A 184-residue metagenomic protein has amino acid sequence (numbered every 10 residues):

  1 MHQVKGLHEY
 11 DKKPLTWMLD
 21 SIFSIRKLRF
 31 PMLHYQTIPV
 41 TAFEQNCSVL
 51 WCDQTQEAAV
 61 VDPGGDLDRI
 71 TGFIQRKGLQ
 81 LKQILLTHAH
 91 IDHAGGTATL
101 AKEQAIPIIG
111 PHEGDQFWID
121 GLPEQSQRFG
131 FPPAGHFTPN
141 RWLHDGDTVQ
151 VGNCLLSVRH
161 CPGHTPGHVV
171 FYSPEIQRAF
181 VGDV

Functional and structural regions predicted by a protein language model:
Q3, E9-D11: Short hydrophobic alpha-helical segments enriched in small aliphatic residues
G6, G65-V149: Active-site HxH/HxHxD metal-binding segment of metal-dependent hydrolases
W17-M18: Tryptophan (W) side chains
S21-S24: Serine residues within intrinsically disordered or low-complexity segments
P31-K77, V170-V184: Conserved beta-strand hairpin/beta-sheet module of binuclear metal-dependent hydrolase folds, prominently
L50, D62, H88, L100 (+4 more regions): Divalent metal-coordination and catalytic microenvironments
E124-Q125, T148, C154-V184: Metallo-beta-lactamase
